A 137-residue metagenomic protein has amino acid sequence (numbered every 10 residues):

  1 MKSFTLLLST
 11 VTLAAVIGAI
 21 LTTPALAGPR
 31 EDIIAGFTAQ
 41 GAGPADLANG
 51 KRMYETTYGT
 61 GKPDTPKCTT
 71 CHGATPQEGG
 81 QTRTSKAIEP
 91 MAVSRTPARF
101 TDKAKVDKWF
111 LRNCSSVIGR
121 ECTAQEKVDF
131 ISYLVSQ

Functional and structural regions predicted by a protein language model:
M1-L6: Positively charged n-region of N-terminal signal peptides that target proteins for export
S9-I20: Bacterial N-terminal signal peptides
L21-A27: Sec/Tat signal peptide C-region and signal peptidase I cleavage site
G28-K62: Electrostatic cytochrome c docking/interface patches
T65-T75, F130: The canonical Cys-X-X-Cys-His
G80-A87: Short cysteine/histidine-rich zinc-coordinating motifs and their immediately flanking basic loops
E89-A104: Short microdomains enriched in Cys/His and/or Lys/Arg
D107-Q137: C-terminal capping alpha-helices of c-type cytochrome domains
